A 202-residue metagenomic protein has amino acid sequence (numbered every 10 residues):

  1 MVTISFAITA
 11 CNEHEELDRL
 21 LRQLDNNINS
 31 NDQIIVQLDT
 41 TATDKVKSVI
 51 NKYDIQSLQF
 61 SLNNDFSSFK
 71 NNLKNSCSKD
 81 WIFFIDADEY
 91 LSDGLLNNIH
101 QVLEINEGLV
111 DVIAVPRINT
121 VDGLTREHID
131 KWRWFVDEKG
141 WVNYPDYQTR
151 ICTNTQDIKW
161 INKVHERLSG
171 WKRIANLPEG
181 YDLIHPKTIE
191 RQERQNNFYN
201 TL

Functional and structural regions predicted by a protein language model:
T3-S5: Cell-envelope/extracellular polymer assembly enzymes that use nucleotide-activated donors
T9-C11, D39: Cofactor-binding loop segments of dinucleotide-utilizing enzymes, especially the Rossmann-like FAD- and NAD(P)+-binding
N12-I28: Short, well-formed alpha-helical segments that are part of the catalytic scaffolds of diverse glycosyltransferases
Q23, S30, I34-I50, L62 (+1 more regions): A conserved acidic beta->alpha catalytic loop
K47-S68, N75-S76: Conserved donor nucleotide-binding strand/loop of the catalytic core
S67-K74, S92-L202: Catalytic-site signature of metal-activated, phosphate-bearing donor transferases, centered on the GT-A/GT-A-like
I82: Short aromatic/hydrophobic "clamp" motif used to bind/position activated sugar donors
